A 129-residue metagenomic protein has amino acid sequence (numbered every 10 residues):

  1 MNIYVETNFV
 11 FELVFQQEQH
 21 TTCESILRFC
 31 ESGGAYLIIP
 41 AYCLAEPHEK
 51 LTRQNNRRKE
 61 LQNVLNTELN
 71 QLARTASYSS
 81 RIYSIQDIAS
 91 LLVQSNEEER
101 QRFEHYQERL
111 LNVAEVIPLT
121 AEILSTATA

Functional and structural regions predicted by a protein language model:
M1-Y42, E49-S80: Short, well-structured N-terminal submotif of metal-dependent ribonuclease cores
L44-A45, L124: Alpha-helix N-cap/helix-start and coil->helix boundary motif
Y83-A129: Active-site neighborhoods of divalent-metal-dependent phosphate/nucleic-acid chemistry enzymes
